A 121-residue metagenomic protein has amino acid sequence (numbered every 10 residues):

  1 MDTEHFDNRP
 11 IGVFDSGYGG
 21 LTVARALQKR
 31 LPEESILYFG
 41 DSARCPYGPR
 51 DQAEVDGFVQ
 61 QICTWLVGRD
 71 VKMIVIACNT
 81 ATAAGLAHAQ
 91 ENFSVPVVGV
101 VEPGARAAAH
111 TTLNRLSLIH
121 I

Functional and structural regions predicted by a protein language model:
D2-T64: N-terminal glycine-rich anion-binding loop in soluble enzyme alpha/beta folds
P10-G12, D70-I74, L116: Short active-site oxyanion
P32, V67-K72, L113: Short loop/turn motifs at secondary-structure junctions
Q60-V67, A105, A109: Generic structural signal for well-ordered alpha-helical scaffold segments
M73-V75, T80-R115: Glycine/small-residue-rich loop that forms an oxyanion/phosphate-binding "nest" at active or ligand-binding sites
I119-I121: Conserved small/polar residues in nucleotide/adenosyl-binding loops
